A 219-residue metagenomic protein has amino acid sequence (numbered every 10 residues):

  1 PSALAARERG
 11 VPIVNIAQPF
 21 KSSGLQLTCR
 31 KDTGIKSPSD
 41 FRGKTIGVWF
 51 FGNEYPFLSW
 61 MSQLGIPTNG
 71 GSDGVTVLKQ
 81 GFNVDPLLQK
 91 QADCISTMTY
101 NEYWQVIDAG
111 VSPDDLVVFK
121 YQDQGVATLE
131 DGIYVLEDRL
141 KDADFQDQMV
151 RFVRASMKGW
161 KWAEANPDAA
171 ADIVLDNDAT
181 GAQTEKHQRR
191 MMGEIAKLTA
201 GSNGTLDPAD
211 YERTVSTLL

Functional and structural regions predicted by a protein language model:
P1-Q89, D93-Y100, F119-Y121, V126-A127: Short, glycine-/small- and polar/acidic-enriched structural segments that line small-molecule recognition paths
R7, K31, T45, F50 (+6 more regions): Sec/Tat-exported extracytoplasmic proteins
L25-I35, L129-Q146: A bilobed periplasmic-binding-protein/Venus flytrap-type ligand-binding module shared by bacterial periplasmic
S96-T97, V126-E137, V153-M157: Active-site-proximal catalytic alpha-helix in oxidoreductases
N101-E102, D123-V126, R139-K141, G159: Short, catalytically relevant binding-site loops at active-site mouths
Q105-D123, A127-T128: Extracytoplasmic/periplasmic substrate-binding proteins
K141-L219: Secondary-structure end/capping motifs
